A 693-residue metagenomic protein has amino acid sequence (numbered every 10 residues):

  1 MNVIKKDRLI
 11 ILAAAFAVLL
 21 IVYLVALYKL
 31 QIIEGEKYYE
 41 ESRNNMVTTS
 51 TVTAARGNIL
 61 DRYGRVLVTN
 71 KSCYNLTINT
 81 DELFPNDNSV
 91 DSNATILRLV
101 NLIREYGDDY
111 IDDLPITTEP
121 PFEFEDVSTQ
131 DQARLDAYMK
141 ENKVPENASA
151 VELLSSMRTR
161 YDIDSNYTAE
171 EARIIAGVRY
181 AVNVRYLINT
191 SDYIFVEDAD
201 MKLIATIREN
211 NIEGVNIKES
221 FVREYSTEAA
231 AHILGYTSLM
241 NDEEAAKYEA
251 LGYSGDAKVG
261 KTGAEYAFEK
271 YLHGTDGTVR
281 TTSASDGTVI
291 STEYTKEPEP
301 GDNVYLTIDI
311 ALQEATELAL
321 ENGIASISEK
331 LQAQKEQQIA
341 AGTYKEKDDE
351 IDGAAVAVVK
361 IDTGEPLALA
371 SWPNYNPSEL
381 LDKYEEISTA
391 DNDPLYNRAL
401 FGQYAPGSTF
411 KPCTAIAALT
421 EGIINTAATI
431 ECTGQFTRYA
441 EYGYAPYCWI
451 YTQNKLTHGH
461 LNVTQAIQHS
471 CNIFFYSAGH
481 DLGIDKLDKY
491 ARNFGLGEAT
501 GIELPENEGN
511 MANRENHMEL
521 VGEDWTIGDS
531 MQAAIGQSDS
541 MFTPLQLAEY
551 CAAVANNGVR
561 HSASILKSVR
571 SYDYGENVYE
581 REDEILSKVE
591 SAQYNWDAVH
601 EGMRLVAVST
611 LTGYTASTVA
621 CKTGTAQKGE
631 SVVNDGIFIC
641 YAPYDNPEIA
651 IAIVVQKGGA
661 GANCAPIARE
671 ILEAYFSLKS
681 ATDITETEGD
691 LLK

Functional and structural regions predicted by a protein language model:
M1-P298, E321-A355, I361: Membrane-proximal periplasmic segments of bacterial cell-envelope enzymes, especially penicillin-binding proteins
V66-T69, Y74, T282-T295, I308 (+6 more regions): Beta-lactam-recognizing serine transpeptidase/beta-lactamase-like catalytic domain environment
N93-L97, N101, M201, A205 (+20 more regions): Solvent-exposed, polar/charged alpha-helical surfaces in well-ordered, non-transmembrane soluble domains, broadly
L102, N322, S326, T420-G422 (+4 more regions): Active-site catalytic microenvironments for nucleophilic, acid-base chemistry
Q313, I327, Q403, K657-G658: Short strand->helix junction
F638-A642, I671-L672, S680: Membrane-interface anchoring segments and C-terminal beta-barrel signals
Q656-L678: Amphipathic oligomerization regions
S677-E686: Flexible helix-coil linker/hinge segments at domain or subdomain boundaries
